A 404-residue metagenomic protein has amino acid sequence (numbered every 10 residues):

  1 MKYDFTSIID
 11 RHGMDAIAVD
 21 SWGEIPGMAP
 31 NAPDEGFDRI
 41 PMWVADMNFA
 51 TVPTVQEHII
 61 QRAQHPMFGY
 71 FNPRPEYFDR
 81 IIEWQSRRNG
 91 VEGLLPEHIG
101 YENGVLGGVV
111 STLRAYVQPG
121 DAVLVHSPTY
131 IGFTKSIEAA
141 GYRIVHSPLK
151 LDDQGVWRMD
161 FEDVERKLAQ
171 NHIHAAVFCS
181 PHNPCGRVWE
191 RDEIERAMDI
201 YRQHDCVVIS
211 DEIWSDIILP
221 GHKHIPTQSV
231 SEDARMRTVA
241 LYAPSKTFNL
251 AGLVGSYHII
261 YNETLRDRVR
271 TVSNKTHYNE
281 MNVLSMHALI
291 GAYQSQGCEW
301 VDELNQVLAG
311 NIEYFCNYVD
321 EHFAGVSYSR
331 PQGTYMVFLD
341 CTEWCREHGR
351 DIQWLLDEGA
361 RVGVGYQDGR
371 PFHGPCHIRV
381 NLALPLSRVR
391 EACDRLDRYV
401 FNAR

Functional and structural regions predicted by a protein language model:
K2-G104, S111, S295, A403-R404: N-terminal small-domain helix-loop-helix segment of the aminotransferase-like
F68-D199, D216-I217, G221-S229, D233 (+1 more regions): Conserved core of the PLP fold type I
V125, H146, S210, Y366-D368: Hydrophobic residues in well-ordered beta-strands that form the structural core
Y142, Q203-C206, R235-M236: A short helix->loop->beta-strand "cap" motif at the edges of active sites that frequently abuts
A234, E347-R350, D357-R404: PLP-dependent enzyme catalytic core of the Aspartate aminotransferase-like
R237-E321, S327-P331: PLP-dependent aminotransferase class I/II
L308-A309, H322-R361, I378: Conserved PLP-binding catalytic core of the aspartate aminotransferase-like
